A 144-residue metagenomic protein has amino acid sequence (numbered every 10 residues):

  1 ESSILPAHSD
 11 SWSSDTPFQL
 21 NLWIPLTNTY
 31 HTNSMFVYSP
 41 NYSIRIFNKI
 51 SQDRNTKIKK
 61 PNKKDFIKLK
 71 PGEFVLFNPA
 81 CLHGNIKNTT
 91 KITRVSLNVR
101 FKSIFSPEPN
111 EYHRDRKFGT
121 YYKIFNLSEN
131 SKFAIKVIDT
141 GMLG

Functional and structural regions predicted by a protein language model:
S3-L69, N110: Catalytic core of non-heme Fe(II) oxygenases with the double-stranded beta-helix
Y42-G144: Conserved double-stranded beta-helix
